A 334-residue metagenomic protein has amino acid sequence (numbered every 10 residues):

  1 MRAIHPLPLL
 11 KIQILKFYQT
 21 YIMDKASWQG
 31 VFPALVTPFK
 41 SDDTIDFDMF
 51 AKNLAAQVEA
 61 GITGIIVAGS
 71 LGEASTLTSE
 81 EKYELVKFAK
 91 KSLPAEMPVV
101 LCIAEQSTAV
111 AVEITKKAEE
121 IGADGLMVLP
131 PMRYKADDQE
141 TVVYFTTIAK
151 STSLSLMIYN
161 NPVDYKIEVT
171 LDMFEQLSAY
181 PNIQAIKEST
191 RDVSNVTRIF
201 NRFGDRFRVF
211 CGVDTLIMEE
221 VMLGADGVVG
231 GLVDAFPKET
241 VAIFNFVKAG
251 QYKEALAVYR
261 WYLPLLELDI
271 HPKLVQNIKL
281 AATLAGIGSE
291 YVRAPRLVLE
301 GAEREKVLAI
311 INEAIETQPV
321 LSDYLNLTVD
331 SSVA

Functional and structural regions predicted by a protein language model:
P6-I22: Short, Lys/Arg-enriched N-terminal segments with co-localized hydrophobic residues within the first ~10-30 amino acids
K25-P33, F39-K166: Active-site beta->alpha loop and helix N-cap motifs at the rims of alpha/beta catalytic domains
G30-V36, A60-I62, M222-A225, V229-A334: C-terminal alpha-helical cap/extension of soluble enzyme domains
F47, A51-L54, L171, R304 (+1 more regions): Short, amphipathic alpha-helical "lid/cap" segments that border enzyme active or binding sites
F50, K82, V86, A111 (+6 more regions): A general structural signal for well-ordered alpha-helical segments in protein cores
A60, E84, F88-L93, K117 (+9 more regions): Alpha-helical structural signal in soluble globular domains
K150, P162-I270: Catalytic alpha/beta core domains of metabolic enzymes, predominantly
